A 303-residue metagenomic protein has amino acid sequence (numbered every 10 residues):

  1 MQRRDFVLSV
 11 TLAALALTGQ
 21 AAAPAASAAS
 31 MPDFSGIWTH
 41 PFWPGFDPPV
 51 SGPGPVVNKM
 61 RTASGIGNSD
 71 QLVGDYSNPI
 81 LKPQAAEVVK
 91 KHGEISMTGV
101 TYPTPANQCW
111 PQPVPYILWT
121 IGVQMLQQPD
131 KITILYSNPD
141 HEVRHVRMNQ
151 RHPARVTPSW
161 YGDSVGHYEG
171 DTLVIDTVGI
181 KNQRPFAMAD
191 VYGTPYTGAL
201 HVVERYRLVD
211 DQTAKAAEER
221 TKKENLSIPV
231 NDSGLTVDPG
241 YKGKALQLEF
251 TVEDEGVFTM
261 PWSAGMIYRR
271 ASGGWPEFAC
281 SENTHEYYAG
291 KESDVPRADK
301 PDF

Functional and structural regions predicted by a protein language model:
Q2, V10-L12, L17-F303: PEST-like low-complexity, intrinsically disordered acidic/proline/serine-rich tracts that flank trafficking/processing
